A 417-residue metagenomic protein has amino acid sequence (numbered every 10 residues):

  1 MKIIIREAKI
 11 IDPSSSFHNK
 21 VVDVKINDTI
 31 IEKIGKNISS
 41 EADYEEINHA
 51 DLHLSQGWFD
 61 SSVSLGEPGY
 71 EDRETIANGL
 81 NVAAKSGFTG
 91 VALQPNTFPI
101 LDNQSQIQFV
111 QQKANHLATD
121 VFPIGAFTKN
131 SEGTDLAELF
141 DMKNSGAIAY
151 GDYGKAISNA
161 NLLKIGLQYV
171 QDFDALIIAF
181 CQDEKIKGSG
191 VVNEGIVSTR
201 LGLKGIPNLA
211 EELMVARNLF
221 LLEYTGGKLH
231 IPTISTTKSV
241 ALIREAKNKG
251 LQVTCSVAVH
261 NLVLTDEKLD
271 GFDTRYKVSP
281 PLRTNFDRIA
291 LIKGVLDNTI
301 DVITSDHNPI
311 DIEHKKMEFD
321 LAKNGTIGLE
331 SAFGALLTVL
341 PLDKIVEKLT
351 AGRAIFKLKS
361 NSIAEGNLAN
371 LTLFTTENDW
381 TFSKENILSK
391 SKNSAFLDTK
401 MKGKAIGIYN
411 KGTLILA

Functional and structural regions predicted by a protein language model:
M1-E41, T413-L414: N-terminal metal-binding scaffold of metallo-dependent hydrolase/deaminase domains
A8, T29, D51, S62 (+13 more regions): Divalent metal-coordination and catalytic microenvironments
I11-D23, A354-E385: Acidic, glycine-enriched loop/beta-strand segments at the rims of small-molecule binding/catalytic pockets
I38-L54: Active-site metal-binding motif and surrounding structural segment of the metallo-beta-lactamase
H49-A114: Metal-associated gating/positioning segment near the N- to mid-region
A137-I303: Histidine/acidic residue-rich metal-binding segments in metalloenzymes
R200-G226, D297-F374: His/Asp/Glu-enriched, well-ordered alpha-helical/loop segment that forms or immediately abuts the divalent-metal
L321, L368-A417: C-terminal cap of metal-dependent C-N hydrolases
